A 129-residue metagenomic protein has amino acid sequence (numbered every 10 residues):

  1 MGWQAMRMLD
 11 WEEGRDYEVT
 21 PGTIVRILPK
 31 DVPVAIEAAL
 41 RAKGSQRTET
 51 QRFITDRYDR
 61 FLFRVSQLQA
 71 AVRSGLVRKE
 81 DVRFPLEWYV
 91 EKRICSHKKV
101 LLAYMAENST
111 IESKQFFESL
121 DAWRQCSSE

Functional and structural regions predicted by a protein language model:
M1-E129: Amphipathic alpha-helical "stem/stalk" segments
